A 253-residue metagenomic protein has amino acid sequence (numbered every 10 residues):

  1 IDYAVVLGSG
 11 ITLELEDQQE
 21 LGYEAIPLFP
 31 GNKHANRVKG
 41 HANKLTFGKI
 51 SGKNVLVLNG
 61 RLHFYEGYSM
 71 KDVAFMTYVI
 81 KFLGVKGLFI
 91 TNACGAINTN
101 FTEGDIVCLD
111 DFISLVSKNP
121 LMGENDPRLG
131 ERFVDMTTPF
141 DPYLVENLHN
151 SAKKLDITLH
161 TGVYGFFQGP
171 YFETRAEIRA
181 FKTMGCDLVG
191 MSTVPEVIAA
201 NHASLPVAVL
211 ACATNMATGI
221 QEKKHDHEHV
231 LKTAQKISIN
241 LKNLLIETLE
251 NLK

Functional and structural regions predicted by a protein language model:
I1-M136: Metabolite-binding pocket within alpha/beta catalytic cores that recognizes anionic/polar moieties
I80-G84, K182, N201: Non-catalytic positions within long, well-ordered alpha-helices that form the structural scaffold/packing of enzyme
K86-G87, D187, P206: Short acidic/polar active-site loop segments enriched in Thr and Asp
N125-F167: Metal-dependent peptidase/peptidase-like ectodomains
L129-F140, I178, T233-I246: Polyanion-binding loop/helix "lid" in catalytic or ligand-binding cores
N150-D187, L252-K253: Active-site/ligand-binding-proximal alpha/beta "capping" segment
M191-H229: Zn-dependent metallopeptidase/amidohydrolase metal-coordination segment
T218-K253: His/Asp/Glu-rich mid-to-C-terminal helical/loop segments that flank catalytic regions of hydrolases
